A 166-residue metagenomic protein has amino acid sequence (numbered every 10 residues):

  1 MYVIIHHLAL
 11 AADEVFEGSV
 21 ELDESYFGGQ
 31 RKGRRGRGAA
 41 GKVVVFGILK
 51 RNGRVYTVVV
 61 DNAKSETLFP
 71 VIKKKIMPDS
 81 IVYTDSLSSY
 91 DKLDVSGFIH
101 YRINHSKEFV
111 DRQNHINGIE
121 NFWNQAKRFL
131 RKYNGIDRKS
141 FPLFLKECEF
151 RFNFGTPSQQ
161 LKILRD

Functional and structural regions predicted by a protein language model:
M1-D166: Residue-level recognition of single "structural anchor" positions that define or cap local secondary structure
